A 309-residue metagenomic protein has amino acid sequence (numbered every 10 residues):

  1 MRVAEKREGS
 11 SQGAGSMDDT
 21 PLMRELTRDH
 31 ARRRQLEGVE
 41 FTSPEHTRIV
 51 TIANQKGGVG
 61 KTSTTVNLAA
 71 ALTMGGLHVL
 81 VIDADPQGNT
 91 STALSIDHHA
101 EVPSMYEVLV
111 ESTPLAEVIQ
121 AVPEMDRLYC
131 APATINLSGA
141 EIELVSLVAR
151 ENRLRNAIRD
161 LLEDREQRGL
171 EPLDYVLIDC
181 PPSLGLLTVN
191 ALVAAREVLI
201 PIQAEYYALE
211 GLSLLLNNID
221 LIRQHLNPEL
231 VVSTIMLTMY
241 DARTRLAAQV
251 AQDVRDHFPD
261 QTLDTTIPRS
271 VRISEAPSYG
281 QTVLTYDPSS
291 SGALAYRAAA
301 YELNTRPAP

Functional and structural regions predicted by a protein language model:
M1-P309: P-loop NTP-binding core
